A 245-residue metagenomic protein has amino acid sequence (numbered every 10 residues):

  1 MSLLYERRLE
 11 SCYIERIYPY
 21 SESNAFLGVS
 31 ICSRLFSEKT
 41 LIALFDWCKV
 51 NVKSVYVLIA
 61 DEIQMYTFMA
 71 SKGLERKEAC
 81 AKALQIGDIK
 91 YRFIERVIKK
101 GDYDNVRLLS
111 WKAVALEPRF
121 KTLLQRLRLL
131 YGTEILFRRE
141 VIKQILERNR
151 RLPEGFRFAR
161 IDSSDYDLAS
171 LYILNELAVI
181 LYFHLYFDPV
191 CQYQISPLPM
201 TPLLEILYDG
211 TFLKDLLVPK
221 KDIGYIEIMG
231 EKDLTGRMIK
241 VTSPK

Functional and structural regions predicted by a protein language model:
M1-K245: Compositional signal for N-terminal targeting/processing segments
